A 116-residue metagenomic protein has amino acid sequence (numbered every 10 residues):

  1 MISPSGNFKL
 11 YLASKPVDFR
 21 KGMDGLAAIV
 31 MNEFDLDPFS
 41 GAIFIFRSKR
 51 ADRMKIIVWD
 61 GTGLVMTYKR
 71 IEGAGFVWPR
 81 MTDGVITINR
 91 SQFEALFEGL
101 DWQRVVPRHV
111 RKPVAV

Functional and structural regions predicted by a protein language model:
M1-V116: Polybasic/polar functional segments that serve as interface/processing modules
